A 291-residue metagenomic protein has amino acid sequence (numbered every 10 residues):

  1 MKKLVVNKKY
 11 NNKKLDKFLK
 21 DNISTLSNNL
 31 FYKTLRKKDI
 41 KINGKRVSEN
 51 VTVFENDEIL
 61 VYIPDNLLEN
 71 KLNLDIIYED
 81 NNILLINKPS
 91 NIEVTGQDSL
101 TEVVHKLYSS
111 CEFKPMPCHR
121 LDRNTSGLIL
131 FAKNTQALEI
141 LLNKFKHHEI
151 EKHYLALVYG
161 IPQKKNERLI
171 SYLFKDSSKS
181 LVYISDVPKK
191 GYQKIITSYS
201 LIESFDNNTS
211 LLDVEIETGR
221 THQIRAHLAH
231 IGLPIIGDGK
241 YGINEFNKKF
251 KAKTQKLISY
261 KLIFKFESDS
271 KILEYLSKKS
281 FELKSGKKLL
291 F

Functional and structural regions predicted by a protein language model:
M1-K179, F205: RNA pseudouridine synthases
M1-N29, K33, K189-K190, I202 (+3 more regions): Pseudouridine synthases involved in rRNA/tRNA modification
L60-Y62, D213, I263: Short, well-ordered beta-strand micro-motif
K71, E112, K194-T197, T209-L211 (+1 more regions): Short coil/loop residues immediately preceding or within conserved phosphate-binding loops of NTP-utilizing enzyme
L84, S210-E215: Short, well-ordered beta-strand segments enriched in hydrophobic/aromatic residues
R168, S177, V187-E203: Non-catalytic RNA-recognition surface used by pseudouridine synthases
I184: Short, solvent-exposed loop/beta-turn-alpha elements that line the ligand-binding surface or hinge of extracytoplasmic
